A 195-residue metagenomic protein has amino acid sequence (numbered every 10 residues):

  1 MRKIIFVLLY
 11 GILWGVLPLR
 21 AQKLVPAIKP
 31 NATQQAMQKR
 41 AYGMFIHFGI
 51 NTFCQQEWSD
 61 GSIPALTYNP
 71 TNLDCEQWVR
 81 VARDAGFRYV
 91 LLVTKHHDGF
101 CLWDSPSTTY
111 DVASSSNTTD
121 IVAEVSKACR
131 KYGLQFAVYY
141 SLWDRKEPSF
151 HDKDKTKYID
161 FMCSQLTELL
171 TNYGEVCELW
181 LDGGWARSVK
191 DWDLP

Functional and structural regions predicted by a protein language model:
M1-Q22: Bacterial Sec-dependent N-terminal signal peptides
A21-P195: Mature catalytic domains of secreted/periplasmic carbohydrate-active enzymes
